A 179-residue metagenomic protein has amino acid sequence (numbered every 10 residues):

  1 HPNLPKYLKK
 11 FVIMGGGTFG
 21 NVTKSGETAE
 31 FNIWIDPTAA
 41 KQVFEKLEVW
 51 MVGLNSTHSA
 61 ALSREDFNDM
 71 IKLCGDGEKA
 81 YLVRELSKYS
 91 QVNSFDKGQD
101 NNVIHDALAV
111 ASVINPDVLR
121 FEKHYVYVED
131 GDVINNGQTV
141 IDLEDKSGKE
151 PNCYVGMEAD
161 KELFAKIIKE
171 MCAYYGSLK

Functional and structural regions predicted by a protein language model:
H1-S59, R64: Active-site histidine-anchored catalytic micro-motif
W34, V52-K179: Conformational coupling and interaction surfaces
